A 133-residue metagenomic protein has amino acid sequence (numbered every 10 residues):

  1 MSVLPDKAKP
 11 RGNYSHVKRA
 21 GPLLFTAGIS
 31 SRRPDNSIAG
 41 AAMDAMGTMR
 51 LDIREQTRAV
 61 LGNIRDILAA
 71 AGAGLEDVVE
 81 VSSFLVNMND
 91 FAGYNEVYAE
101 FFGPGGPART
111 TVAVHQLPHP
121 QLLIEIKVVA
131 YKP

Functional and structural regions predicted by a protein language model:
M1-P133: Short, polar/acidic, helix-capping and beta-turn segments at strand->helix junctions that line the mouths
